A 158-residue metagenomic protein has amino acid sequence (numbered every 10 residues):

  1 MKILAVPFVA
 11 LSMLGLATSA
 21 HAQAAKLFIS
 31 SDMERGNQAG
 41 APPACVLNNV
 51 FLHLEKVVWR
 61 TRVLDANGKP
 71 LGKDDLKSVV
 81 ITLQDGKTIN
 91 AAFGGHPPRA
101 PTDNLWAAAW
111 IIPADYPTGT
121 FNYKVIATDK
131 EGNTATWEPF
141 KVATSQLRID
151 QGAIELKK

Functional and structural regions predicted by a protein language model:
P7-G15: Bacterial N-terminal signal peptides
A22-V58, R62-L64, D150-K158: Beta-strand-rich domain onsets/edges
F51, L64-G94: Short flexible loop/turn segments that cap and initiate beta-strands
K56, T118-N122: Extracellular Ig-like/FN3 beta-sandwich strand-entry sites
V63, V125-A127: Conserved structural position at the C-terminal beta-strand of extracellular beta-sandwich adhesion modules
N67, K130-T134: Short, solvent-exposed loop/turn segments at the edges of extracellular beta-sandwich modules
R99-I111, P117-G119: Aromatic sugar-binding surface patches on proteins that engage polysaccharides or sugar-phosphate polymers
N133-K158: Short beta-strand elements
